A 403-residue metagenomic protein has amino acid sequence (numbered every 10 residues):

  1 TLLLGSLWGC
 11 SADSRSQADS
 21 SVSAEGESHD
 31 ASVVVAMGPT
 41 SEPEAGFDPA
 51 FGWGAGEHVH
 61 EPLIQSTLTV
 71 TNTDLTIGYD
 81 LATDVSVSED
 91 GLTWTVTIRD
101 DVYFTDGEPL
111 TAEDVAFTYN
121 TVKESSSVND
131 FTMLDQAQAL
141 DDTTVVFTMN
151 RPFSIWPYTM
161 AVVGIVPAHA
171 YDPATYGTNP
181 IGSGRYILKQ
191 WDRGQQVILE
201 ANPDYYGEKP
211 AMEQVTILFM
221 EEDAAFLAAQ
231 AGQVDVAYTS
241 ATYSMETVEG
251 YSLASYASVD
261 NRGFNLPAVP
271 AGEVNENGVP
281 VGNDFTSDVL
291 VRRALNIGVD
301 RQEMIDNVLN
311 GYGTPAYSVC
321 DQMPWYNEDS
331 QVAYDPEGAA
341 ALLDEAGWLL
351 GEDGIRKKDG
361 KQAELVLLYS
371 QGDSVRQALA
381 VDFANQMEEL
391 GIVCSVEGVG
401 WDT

Functional and structural regions predicted by a protein language model:
T1-S32, T76, P336, A340 (+2 more regions): Short, low-complexity disordered leader/linker segments with a strong preference for bacterial N-terminal type II
S11, T73, R99-N129, Q136 (+3 more regions): Extracytoplasmic/periplasmic ligand-capture domains
S21, S28, F117, S240 (+2 more regions): Extracytoplasmic/secretory soluble proteins
D30, L63, D80-A82, E89-T93 (+7 more regions): Extracytoplasmic
A36-E89, N120, I181: N-terminal lobe/hinge region of extracytoplasmic solute-binding protein
G38-V59, L81-T83, E108, W156-V163 (+2 more regions): A structural "hinge/loop" feature
S86-T93, N129-A170, Q190: Surface-exposed binding/hinge segments that line and control ligand-binding clefts or catalytic entry sites
T97-V102, M149-R151: A structural micro-motif recognizing beta-strand termini and the immediately following turn/loop segments
